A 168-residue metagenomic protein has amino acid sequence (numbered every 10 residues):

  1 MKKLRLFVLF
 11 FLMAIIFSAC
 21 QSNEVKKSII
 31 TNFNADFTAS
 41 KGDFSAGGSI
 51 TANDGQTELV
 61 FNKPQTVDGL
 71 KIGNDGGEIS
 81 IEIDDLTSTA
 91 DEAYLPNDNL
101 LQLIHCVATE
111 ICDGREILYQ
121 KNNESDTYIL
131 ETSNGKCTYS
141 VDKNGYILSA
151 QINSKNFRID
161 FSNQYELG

Functional and structural regions predicted by a protein language model:
M1-V8: Bacterial N-terminal signal peptides that target proteins for export
I16-A19: C-terminal motif of bacterial Sec signal peptides marking the signal peptidase cleavage site
Q21-E24: Bacterial signal peptide processing site
K26-F44: A short, Trp-centered hydrophobic/proline-enriched beta-strand micro-motif
K26-I30, A52-G55, G77, K143-N144: Edge/loop elements at the starts and ends of beta-strands within beta-rich repeat scaffolds
S40-D43, I81-S133, G145: Extracellular/lumenal and peripheral-membrane lipid-interaction modules
I50-V107, N153-I159: An acidic-aromatic
E58-K63, G114-G168: Gly/Pro-enriched, hydrophobic low-complexity segments that function as extracytoplasmic propeptides/linkers
